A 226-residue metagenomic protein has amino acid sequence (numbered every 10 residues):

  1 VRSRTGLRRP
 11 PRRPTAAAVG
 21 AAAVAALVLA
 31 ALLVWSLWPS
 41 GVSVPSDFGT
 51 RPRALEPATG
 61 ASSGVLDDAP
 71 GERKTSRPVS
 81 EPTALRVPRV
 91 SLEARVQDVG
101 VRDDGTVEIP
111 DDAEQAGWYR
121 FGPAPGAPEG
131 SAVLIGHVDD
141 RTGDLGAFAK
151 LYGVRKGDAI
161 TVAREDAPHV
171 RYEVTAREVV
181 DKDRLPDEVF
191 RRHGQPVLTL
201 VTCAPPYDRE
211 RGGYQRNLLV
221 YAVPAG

Functional and structural regions predicted by a protein language model:
V1-A17: Terminal targeting segments of Actinobacterial cell-envelope proteins
R12-P14, V19-A22, T50, A54 (+1 more regions): Generic signature of intrinsically disordered, low-complexity, basic-rich segments and short cationic peptides
R13-P39: Secretory targeting and sorting signals
A30-R155, T161-P168, A176-G226: Solvent-exposed, non-transmembrane regions of membrane-associated and secreted proteins
